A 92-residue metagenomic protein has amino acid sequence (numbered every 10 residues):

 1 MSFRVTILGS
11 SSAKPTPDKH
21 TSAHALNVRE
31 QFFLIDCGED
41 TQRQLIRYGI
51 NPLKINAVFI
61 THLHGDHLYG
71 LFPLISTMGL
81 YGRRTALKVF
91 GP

Functional and structural regions predicted by a protein language model:
M1-Y48: Conserved beta-strand hairpin/beta-sheet module of binuclear metal-dependent hydrolase folds, prominently
P15-P17, P52, P92: Proline-rich intrinsically disordered, low-complexity coils
E39-F90: Active-site metal-binding motif and surrounding structural segment of the metallo-beta-lactamase
